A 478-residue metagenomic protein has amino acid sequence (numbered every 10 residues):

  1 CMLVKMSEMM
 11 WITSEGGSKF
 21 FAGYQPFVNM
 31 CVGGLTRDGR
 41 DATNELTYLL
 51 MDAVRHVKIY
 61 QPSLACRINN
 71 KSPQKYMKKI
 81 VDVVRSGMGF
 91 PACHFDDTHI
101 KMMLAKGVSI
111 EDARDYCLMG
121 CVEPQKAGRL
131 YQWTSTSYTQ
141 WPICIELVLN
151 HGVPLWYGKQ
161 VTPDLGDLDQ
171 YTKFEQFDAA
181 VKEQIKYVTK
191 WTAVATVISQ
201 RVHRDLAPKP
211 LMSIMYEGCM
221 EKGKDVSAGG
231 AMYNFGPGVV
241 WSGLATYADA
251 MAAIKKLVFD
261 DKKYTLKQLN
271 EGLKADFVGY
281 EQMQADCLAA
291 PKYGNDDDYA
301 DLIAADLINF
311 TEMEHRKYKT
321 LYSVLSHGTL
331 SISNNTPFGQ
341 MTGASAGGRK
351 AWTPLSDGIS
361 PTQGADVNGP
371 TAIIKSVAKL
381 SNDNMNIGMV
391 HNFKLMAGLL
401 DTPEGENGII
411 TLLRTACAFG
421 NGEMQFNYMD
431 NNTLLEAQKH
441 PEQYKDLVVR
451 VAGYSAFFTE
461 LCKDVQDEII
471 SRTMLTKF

Functional and structural regions predicted by a protein language model:
C1-F478: Conserved catalytic cores of very large enzyme subunits
